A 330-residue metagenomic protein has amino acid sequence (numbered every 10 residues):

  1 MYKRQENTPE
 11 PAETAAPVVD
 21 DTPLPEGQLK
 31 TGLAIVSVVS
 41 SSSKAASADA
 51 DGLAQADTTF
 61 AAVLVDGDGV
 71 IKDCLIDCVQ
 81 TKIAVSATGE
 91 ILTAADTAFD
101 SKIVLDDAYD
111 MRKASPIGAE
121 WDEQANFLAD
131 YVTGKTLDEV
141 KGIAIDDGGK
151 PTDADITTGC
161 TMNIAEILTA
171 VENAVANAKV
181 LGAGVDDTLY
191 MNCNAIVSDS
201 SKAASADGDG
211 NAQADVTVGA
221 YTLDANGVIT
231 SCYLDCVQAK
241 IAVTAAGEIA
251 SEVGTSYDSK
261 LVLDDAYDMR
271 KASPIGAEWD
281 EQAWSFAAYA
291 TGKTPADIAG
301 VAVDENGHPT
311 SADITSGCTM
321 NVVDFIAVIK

Functional and structural regions predicted by a protein language model:
M1-Q5: Conserved small/polar residues in nucleotide/adenosyl-binding loops
E6-T22: Ser/Thr-rich, Proline-interspersed low-complexity disordered segments
D21-K330: Active-site- and interface-proximal helix/loop "cap" or "latch" segments in soluble metabolic and energy-transducing
